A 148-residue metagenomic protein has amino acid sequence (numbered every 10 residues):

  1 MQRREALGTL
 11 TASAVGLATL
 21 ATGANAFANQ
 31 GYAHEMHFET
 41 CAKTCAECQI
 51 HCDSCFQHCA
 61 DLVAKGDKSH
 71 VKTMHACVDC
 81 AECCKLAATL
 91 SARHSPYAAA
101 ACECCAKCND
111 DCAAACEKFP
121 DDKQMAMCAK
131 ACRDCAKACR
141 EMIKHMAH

Functional and structural regions predicted by a protein language model:
M1-A14: N-terminal secretory signal peptides and thylakoid transit peptides that target proteins across membranes
R3, E35-F38, H70: Membrane-interfacial loop-to-transmembrane-helix junctions in polytopic alpha-helical membrane proteins
G8, H75, E141: Charged/polar, solvent-exposed surface patches and flexible loops
T11-A24: Amphipathic/hydrophobic helical signal segments and adjacent flexible N-terminal regions that mediate secretion
A21-D53: C-terminal segment of N-terminal export signals and the immediately downstream linker at the start of the mature
T22, A138-A147: Membrane-water interface at the C-terminal end of transmembrane alpha helices
T44, H58-D134: Extended, low-complexity, charged alpha-helical tracts that assemble into coiled-coils or amphipathic helices used
